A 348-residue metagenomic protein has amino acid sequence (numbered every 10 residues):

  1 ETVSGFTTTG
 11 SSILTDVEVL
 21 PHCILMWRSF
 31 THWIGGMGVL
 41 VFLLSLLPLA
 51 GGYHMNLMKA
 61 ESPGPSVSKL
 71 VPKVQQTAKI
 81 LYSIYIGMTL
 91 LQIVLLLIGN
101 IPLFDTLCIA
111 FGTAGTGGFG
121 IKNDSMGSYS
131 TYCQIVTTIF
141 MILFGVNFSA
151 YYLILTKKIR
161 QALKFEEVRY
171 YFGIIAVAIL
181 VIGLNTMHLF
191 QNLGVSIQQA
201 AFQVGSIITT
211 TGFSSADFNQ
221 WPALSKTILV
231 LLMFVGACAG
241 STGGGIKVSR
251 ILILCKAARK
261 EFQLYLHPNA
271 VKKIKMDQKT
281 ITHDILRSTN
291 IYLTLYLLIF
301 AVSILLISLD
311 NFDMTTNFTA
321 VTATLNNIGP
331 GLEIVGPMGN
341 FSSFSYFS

Functional and structural regions predicted by a protein language model:
E1-S348: Membrane-proximal intracellular helices of multi-pass ion channels
